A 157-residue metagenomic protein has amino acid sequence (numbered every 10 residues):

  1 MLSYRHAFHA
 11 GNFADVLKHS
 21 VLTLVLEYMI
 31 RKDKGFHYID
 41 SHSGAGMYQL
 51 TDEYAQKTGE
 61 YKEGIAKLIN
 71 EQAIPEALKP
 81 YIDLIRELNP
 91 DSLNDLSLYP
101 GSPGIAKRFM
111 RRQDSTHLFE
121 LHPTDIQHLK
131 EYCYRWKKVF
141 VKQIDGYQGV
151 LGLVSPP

Functional and structural regions predicted by a protein language model:
M1-P157: Class I S-adenosyl-L-methionine-dependent methyltransferase catalytic core
